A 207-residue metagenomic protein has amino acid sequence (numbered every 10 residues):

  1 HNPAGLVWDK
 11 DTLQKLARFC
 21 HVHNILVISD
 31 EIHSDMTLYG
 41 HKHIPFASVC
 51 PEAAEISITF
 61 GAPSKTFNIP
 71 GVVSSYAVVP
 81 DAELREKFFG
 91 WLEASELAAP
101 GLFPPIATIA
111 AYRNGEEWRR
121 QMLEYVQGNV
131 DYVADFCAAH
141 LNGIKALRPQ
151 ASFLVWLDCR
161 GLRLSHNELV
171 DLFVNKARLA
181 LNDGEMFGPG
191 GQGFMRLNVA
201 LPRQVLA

Functional and structural regions predicted by a protein language model:
H1-K42: Active-site phosphate-binding strand-loop segment of PLP-dependent enzymes
A17, H21, A138, V174-N175: Anion (oxyanion) recognition and catalysis
N24-L26, I56-I58, A180: Proline-centered loop/turn at the N-terminus of a beta-strand
P51-Q127, A134: Conserved core segment of the aminotransferase class I/II
A53, R163-S165, L172-L181, F187-A207: PLP-dependent enzyme catalytic core of the Aspartate aminotransferase-like
P80-D81, R113, D158-R160, A200-P202: Residue-level recognition of strand-loop junctions within catalytic nucleotide-signaling folds
L102, I109, Y125-A134, A146-C159 (+1 more regions): Conserved glycine-rich beta-strand-loop-beta hairpin in the small C-terminal domain of fold type I
